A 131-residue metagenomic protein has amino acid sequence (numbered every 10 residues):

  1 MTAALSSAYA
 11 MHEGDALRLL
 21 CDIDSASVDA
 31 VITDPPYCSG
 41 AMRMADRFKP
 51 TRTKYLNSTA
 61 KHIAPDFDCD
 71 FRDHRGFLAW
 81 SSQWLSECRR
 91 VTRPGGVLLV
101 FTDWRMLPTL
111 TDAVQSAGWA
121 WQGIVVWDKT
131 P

Functional and structural regions predicted by a protein language model:
T2-P131: Core catalytic lobe of class I
